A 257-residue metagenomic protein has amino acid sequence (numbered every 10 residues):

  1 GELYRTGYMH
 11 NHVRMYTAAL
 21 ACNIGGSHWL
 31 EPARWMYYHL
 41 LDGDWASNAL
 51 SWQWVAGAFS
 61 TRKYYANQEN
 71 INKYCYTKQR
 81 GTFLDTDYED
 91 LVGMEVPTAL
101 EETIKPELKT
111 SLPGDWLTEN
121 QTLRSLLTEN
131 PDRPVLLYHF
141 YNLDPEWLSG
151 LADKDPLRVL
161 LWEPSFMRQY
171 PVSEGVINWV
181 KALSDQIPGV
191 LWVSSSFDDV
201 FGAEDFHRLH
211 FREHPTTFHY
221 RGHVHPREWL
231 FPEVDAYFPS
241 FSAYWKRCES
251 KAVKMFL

Functional and structural regions predicted by a protein language model:
G1-Q121: Active-site-proximal binding-pocket segments
G1-R5, L30, N48, E107-L257: Trp/Phe/Arg-rich N-terminal binding region typifying the photolyase-homology
